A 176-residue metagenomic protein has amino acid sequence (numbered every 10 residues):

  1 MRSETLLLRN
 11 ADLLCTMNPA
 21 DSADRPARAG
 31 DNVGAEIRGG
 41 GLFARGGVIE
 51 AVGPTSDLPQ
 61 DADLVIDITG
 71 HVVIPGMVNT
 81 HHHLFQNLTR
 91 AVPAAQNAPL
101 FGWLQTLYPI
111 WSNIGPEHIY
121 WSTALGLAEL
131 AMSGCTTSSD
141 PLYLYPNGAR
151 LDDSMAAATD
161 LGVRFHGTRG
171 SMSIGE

Functional and structural regions predicted by a protein language model:
M1-Q60: N-terminal metal-binding scaffold of metallo-dependent hydrolase/deaminase domains
S3-R9, P59-G102, A124, A128-M132: Replace "His-x-His-based motif
A11, L42, G47, G70 (+3 more regions): Divalent metal-coordination and catalytic microenvironments
D12, P93, N97, G162 (+1 more regions): Short, small-residue-rich loop/turn micro-motifs
T16, H83, Y143: Flexible loop residues that form catalytic and substrate-binding hotspots at small-molecule/glycan-binding clefts
S56, V72, M172: Residue-level detector of flexible, active-site-proximal loop/helix-junction positions within diverse enzyme catalytic
L88-I119, I174-E176: Active-site gating loops and adjacent loop-to-helix segments of metal-dependent hydrolytic enzymes
N113-E176: Active-site loop-helix segments enriched in His/Asp/Glu that coordinate and activate a nucleophilic water at divalent
